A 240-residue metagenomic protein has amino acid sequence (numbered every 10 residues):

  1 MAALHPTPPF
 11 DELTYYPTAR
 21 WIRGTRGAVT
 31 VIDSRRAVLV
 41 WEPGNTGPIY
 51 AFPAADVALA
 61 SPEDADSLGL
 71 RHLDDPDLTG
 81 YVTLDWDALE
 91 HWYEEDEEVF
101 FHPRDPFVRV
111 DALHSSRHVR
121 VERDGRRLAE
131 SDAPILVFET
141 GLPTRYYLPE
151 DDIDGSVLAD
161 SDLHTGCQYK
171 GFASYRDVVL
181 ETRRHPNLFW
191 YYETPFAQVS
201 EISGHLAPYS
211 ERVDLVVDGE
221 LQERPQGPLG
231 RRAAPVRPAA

Functional and structural regions predicted by a protein language model:
M1-A240: Terminal leader/tail segments of proteins
